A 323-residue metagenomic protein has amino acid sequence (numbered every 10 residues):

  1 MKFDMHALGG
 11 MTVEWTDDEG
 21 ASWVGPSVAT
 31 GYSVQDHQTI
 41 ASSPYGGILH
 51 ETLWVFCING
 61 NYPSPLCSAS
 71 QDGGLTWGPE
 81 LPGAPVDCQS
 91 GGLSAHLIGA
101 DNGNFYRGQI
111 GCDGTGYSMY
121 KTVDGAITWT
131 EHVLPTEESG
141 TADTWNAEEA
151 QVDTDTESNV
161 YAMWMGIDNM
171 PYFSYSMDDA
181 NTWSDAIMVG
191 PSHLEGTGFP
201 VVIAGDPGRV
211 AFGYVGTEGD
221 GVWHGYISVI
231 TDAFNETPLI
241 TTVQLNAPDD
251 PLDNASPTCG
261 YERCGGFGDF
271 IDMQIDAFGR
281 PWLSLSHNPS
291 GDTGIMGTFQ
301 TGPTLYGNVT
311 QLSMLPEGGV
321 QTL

Functional and structural regions predicted by a protein language model:
M1-L323: Extracellular, repeat-based ectodomains that mediate carbohydrate processing or recognition
